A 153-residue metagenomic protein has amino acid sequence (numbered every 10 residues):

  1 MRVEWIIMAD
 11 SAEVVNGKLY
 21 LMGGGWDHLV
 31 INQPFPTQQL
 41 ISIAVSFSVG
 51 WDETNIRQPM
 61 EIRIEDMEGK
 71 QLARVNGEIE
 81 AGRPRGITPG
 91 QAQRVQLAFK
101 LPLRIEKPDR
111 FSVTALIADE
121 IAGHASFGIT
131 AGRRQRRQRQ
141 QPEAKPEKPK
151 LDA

Functional and structural regions predicted by a protein language model:
R2-I105, R110-I117, I121-A153: Contiguous segments within soluble domain cores/interaction surfaces
